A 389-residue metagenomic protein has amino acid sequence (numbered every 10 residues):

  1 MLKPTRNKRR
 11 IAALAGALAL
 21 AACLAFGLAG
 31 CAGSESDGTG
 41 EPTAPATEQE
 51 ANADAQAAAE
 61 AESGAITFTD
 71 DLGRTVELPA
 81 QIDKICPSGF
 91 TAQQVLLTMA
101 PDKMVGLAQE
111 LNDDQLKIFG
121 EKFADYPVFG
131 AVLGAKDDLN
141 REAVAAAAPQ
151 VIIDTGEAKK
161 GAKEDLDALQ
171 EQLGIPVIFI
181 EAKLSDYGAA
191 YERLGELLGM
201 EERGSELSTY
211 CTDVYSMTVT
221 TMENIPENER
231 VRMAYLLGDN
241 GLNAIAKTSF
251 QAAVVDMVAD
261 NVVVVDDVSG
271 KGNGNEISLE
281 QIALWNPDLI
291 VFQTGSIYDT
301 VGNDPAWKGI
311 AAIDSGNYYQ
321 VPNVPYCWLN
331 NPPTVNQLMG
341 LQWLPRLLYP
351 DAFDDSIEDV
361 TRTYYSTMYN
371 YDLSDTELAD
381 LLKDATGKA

Functional and structural regions predicted by a protein language model:
M1-R9: N-terminal secretory signal peptides that target proteins for export/translocation
R9-S34: Sec-dependent N-terminal signal peptides of Gram-positive bacterial secreted proteins and lipoproteins
G27-A44, E48: Bacterial lipoprotein signal-peptidase II cleavage site
A61, I66-D71, P79-D114: Extracytoplasmic strand-loop-helix segments at the start of, or within, the mature domains of secreted/periplasmic
A65-F68, T75-E77, E164-N243, P322-T386: Extracytoplasmic substrate-binding proteins
D71-G73, F129-E142, V268-L279: Short helix-initiation/N-cap motifs at beta->coil->alpha
A92-A147, V151-A158, N261-V263: A short, structured surface patch at a secondary-structure boundary
L133, A244-N273: Alpha-helical, coiled-coil/dimerization segments enriched in small aliphatic residues
